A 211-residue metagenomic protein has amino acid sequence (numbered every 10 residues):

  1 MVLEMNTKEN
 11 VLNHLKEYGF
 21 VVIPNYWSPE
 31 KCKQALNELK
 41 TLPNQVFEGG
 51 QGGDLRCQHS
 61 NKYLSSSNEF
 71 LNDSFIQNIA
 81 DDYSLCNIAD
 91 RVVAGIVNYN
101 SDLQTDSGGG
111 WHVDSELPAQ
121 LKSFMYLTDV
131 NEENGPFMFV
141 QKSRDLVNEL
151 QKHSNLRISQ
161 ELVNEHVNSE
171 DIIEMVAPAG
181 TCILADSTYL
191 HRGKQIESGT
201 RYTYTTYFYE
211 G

Functional and structural regions predicted by a protein language model:
M1-E17, I23-W111: Non-heme Fe(II)-dependent double-stranded beta-helix
S101, V140-V147, F208-G211: Short edge-strand/loop segments of extracellular domains
G108-E116, L190-G193: Histidine-centered catalytic micro-motifs
H112-E116, L127-P136, S143-R144: Active-site region of the double-stranded beta-helix
M125, G199-G211: A short hydrophobic beta-strand segment most commonly corresponding to one strand of the jelly-roll/cupin
E133-L190: Double-stranded beta-helix
